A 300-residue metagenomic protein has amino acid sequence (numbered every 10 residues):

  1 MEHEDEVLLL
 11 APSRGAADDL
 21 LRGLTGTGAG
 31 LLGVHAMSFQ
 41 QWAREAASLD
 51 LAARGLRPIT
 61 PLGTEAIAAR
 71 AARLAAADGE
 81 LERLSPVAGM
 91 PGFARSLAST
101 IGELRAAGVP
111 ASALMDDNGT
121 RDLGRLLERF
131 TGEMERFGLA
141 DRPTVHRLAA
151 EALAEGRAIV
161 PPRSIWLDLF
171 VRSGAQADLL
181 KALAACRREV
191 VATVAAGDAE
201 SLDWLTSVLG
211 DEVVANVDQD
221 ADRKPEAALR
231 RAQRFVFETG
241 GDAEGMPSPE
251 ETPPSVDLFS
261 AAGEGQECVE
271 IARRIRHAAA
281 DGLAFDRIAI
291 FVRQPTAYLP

Functional and structural regions predicted by a protein language model:
M1-P300: Nucleic acid-machinery interaction/catalytic patches
